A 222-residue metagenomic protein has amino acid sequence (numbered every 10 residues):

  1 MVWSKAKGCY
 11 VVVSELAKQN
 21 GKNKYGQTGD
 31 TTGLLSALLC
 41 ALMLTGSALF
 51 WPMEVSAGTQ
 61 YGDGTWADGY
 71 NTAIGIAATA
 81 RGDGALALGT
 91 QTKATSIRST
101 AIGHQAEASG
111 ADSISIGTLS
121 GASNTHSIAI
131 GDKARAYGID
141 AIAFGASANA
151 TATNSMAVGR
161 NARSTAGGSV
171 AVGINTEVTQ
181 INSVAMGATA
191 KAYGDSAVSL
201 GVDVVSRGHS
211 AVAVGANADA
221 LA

Functional and structural regions predicted by a protein language model:
M1-A57: Cleavable N-terminal targeting peptides that direct proteins into the secretory/outer-membrane pathway or into
E54-A222: Periodic small-residue-enriched repeat registers in elongated scaffold domains
